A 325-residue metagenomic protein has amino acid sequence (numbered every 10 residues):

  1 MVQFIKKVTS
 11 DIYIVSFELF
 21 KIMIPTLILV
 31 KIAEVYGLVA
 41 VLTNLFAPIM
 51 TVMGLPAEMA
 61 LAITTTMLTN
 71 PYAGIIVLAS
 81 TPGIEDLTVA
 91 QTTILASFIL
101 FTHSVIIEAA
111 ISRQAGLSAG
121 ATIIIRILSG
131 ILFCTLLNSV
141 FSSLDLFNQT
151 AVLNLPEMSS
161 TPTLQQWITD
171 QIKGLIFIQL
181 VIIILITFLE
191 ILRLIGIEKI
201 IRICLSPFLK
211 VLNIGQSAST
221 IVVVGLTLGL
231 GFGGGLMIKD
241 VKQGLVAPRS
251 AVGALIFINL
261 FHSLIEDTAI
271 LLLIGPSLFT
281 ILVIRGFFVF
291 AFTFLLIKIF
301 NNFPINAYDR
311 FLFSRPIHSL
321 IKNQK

Functional and structural regions predicted by a protein language model:
M1-I49, I127-L209, F287, A291 (+1 more regions): Selected transmembrane alpha-helices and immediately adjacent juxtamembrane segments of polytopic inner-membrane
K7, Y36-F46, I63-L78, S118-S129 (+4 more regions): Hydrophobic alpha-helical transmembrane segments
K21, P25, L29, L38 (+12 more regions): Hydrophobic faces of alpha-helical transmembrane segments in multi-pass integral membrane proteins
L29-V39, A73-L78, R193, L264-L273 (+1 more regions): Juxtamembrane "helix exit" motif at the C-terminal ends of alpha-helical transmembrane segments in multi-pass membrane
V30-E34, L78-P82, S112, L137-S142 (+6 more regions): Membrane-water interface at transmembrane helix exits
P56-A115, L212-L271: Alpha-helical membrane segments and immediately flanking helix-loop junctions that form or couple to the substrate/ion
L68-S80, A115-A121, L144-N154, K173-I183 (+3 more regions): Juxtamembrane/interfacial segments around transmembrane helices
T102-M158, E266, L271-F303: Transmembrane helix-loop-helix hairpins in multi-pass inner-membrane proteins
